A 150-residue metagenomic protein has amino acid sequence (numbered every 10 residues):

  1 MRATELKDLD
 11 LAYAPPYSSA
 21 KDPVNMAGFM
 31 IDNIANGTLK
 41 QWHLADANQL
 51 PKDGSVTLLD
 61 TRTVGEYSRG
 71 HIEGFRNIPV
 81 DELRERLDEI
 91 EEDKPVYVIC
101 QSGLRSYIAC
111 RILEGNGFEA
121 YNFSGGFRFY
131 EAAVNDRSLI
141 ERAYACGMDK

Functional and structural regions predicted by a protein language model:
M1: Extended active-site and interfacial segments that coordinate phosphate-rich ligands in large catalytic machineries
T4-A45, K52-V56, V64-P95, Q101-K150: Rhodanese-like catalytic fold shared by cysteine-dependent sulfurtransferases and DSP/PTP-type phosphatases
